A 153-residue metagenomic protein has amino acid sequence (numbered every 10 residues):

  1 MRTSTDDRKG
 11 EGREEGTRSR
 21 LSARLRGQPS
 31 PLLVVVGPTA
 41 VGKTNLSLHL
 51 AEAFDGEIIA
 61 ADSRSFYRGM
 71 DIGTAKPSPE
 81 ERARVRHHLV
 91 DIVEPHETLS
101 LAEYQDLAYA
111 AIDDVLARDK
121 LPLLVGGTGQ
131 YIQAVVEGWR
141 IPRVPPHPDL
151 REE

Functional and structural regions predicted by a protein language model:
M1-E153: Phosphate/pyrophosphate-binding catalytic cores of soluble transferases and nucleic-acid-acting enzymes
